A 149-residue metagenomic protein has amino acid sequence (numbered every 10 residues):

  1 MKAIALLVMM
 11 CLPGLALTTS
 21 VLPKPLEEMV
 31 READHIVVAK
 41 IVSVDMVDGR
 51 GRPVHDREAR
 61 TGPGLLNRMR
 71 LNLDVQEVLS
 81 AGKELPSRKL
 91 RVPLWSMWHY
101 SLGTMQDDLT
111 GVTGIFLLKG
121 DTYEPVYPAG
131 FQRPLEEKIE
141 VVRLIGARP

Functional and structural regions predicted by a protein language model:
A3-P13: Sec-dependent N-terminal signal peptides
G14-P149: Transition segments tied to proteolytic processing and entry into folded domains
